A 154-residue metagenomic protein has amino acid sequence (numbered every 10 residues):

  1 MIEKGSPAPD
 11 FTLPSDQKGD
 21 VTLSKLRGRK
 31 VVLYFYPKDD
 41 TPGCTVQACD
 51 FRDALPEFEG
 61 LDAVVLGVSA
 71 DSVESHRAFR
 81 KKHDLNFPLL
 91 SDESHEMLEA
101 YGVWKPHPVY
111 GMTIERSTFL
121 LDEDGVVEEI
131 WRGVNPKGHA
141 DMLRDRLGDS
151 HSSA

Functional and structural regions predicted by a protein language model:
M1-A154: Chalcogenol-based redox active-site neighborhoods
